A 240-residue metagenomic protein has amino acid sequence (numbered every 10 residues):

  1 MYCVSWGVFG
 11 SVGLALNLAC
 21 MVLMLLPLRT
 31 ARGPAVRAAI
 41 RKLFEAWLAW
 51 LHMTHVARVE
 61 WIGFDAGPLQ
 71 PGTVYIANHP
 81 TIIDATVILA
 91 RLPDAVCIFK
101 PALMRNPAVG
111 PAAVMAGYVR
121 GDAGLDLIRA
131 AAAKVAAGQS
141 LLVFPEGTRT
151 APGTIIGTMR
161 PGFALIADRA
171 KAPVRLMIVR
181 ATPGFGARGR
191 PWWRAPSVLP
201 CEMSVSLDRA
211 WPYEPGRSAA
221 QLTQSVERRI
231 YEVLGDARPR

Functional and structural regions predicted by a protein language model:
M1-E60: N-terminal membrane-anchoring alpha-helices
N17-K42, G67-A123: Catalytic core of membrane glycerolipid acyltransferases/transacylases, capturing the structured, soluble-facing
W47, V59-I62, P152, P161 (+5 more regions): Soluble, non-transmembrane catalytic domains of enzymes that act on hydrophobic metabolites at membranes
T54-I62, D122-L125, A187-R190: Short gly/ser/thr-rich secondary-structure transition/capping motifs
P71-A77, Q139-P145, A172: Generic beta-sheet signal
H79-T81, E146-T150: Short glycine-rich anion-binding loops that position phosphate/pyrophosphate groups of nucleotides and phosphorylated
A108-P111, S140, A151-A220: A cross-family acyltransferase "interaction/gating" segment
